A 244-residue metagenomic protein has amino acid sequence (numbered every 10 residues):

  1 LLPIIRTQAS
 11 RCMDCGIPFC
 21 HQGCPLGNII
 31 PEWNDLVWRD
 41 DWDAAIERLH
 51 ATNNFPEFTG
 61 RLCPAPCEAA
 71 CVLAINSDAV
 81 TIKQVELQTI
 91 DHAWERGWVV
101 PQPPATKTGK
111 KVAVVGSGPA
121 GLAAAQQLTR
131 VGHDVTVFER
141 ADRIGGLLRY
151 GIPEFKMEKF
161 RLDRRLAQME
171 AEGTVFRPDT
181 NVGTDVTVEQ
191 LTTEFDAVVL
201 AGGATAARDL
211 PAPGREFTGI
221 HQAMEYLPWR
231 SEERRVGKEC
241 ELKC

Functional and structural regions predicted by a protein language model:
L1-K111, K159, V198-P228: Ferredoxin-type iron-sulfur electron-transfer modules and their immediate structural context
L1-P3, E233-C240, C244: Conserved small/polar residues in nucleotide/adenosyl-binding loops
Q8, L87-K238: Residues forming the flavin
I29, H50, N54, E68 (+6 more regions): A broad detector of the eukaryotic-type serine/threonine protein kinase catalytic domain
